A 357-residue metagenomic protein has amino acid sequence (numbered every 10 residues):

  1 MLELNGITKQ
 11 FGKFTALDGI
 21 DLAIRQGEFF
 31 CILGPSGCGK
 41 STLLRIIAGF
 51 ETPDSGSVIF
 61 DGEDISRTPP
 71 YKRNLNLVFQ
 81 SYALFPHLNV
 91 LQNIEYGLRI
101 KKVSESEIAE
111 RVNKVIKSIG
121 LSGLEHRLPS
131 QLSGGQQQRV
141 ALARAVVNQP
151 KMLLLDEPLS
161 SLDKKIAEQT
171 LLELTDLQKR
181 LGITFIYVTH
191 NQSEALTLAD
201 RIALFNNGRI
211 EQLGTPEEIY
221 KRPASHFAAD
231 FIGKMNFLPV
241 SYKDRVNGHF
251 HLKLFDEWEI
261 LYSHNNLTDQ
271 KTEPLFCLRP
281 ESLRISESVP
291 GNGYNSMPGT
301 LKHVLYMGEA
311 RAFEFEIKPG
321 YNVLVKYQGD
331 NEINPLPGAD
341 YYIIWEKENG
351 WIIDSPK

Functional and structural regions predicted by a protein language model:
E3, A23, I59, Y342-I344: ABC ATPase nucleotide-binding domain
I20-C31, F85: Pre-Walker A (P-loop) beta-loop-beta motif of ABC nucleotide-binding domains
L33-P35: The feature captures the beta-strand-to-loop junction immediately N-terminal to the Walker
A48: Helix-to-loop junction immediately C-terminal to a conserved catalytic motif
G56-D64: Conserved ABC transporter NBD signature motif
P70-F227: ABC ATPase nucleotide-binding domains
M235, R245-K357: Non-catalytic connector elements of ABC transporters
